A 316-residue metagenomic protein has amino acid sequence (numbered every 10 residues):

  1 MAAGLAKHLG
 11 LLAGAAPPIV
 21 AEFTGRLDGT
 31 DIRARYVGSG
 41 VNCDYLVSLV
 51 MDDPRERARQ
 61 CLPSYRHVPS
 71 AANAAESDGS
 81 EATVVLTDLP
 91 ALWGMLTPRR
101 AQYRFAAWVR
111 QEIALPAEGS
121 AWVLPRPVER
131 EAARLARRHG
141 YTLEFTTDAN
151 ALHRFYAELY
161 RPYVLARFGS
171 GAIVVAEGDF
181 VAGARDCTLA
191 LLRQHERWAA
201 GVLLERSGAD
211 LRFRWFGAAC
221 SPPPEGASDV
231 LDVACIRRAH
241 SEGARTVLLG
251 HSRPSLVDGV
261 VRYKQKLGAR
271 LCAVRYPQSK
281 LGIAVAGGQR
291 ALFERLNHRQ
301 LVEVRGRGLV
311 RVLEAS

Functional and structural regions predicted by a protein language model:
M1-A107, I113-A114, Q194-S221: Conserved donor-binding loop and adjoining core beta-sheet/short helix segment in diverse acyl/aminoacyl transferases
A2-L9, L46, G119, A132 (+2 more regions): Generic structural signal of hydrophobic/aromatic residues within well-ordered alpha-helices of folded domains
A6, G10-A13, T24-D31, V50 (+7 more regions): Generic secondary-structure transition motif, activating predominantly at the C-termini of alpha-helices
G10, T24, R100-E118, T246-S316: Active-site/acyl-donor-binding loops of N-acyltransferases
A72-S77, A133, F180, I236 (+1 more regions): Short amphipathic alpha-helical segments and helix-helix/interface helices
L92-W93, N150-H153, H251-V257: Acidic-and-aromatic substrate-binding clefts and catalytic sites of carbohydrate-active enzymes
G94-E225, V233, A239: A conserved beta-strand-loop-helix scaffold within acyl/acetyltransferase catalytic domains
T188-Q289: Aromatic (often tryptophan-rich) hydrophobic motifs at membrane interfaces
